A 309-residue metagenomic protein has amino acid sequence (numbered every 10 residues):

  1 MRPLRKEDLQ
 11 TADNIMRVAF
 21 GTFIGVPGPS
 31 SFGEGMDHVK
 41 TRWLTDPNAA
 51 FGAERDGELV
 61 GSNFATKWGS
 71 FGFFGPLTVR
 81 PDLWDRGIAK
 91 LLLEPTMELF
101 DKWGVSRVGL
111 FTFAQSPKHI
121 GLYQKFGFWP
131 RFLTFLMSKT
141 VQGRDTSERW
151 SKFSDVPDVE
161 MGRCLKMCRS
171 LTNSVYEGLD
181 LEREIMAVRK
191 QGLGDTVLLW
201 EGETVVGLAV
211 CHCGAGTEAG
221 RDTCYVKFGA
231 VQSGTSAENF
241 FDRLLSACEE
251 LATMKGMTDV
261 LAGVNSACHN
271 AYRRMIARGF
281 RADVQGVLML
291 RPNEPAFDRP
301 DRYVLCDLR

Functional and structural regions predicted by a protein language model:
K6-T22, R144-R149, P157-L171, R299-R302 (+1 more regions): A short, well-structured alpha-helix characteristic of acyl/acetyltransferase catalytic modules
L9, D13-F64, Y176-T196: Active-site rim helix/loop that mediates acceptor-substrate recognition in acyltransferases
A50-G52, E58-T66, F73-T78, L198 (+2 more regions): Conserved beta-strand in the GNAT
S70-D82, A219-T235: Conserved acetyl-CoA binding element of GNAT-fold acetyltransferases
F74, F100-Q115, T253-N265: Conserved GNAT acetyl-CoA-binding A-motif
P76-V79, D85-K102, R107, G121-K125 (+1 more regions): Conserved acetyl-CoA-binding loop-helix of GNAT-fold acetyltransferases
G109-T112, W129-Q142, R281-E294: Conserved catalytic-core motifs of GNAT/GCN5-like acyltransferases
K125-Y225: Amide-forming acyltransferase catalytic core, primarily the GNAT-like/NAT-type and related acyltransferase folds
